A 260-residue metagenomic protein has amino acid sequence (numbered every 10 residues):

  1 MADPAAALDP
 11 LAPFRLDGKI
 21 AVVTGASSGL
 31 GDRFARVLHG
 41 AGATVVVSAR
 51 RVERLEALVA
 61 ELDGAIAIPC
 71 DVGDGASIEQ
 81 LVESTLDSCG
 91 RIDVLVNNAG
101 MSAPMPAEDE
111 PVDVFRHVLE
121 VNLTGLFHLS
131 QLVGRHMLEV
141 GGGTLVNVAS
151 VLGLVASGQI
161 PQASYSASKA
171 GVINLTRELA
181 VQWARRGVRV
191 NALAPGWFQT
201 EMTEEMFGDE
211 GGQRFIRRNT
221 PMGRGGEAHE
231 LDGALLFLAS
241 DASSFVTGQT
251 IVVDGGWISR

Functional and structural regions predicted by a protein language model:
A2-A12, L236, T247-R260: Short C-terminal tail/terminal secondary-structure segment of NAD(P)H-dependent dehydrogenase/reductase domains
I20, S27-S28: Conserved glycine-rich cofactor-binding loop
P106-A107, P111-L119, I216: Substrate-binding pocket helix/loop in short-chain dehydrogenase/reductase
S130, S168, T176: Active-site helix of classical SDR
R135, V181-Q182, S244: Alpha-helical segment proximal to the catalytic Tyr-Lys
S150: Residue(s) in the substrate-gating loop at a strand-loop-helix junction that position the organic substrate next
A184, R189, V246-G248: Short, small/polar-rich loop/turn modules that mediate ligand/substrate recognition or access, typified
